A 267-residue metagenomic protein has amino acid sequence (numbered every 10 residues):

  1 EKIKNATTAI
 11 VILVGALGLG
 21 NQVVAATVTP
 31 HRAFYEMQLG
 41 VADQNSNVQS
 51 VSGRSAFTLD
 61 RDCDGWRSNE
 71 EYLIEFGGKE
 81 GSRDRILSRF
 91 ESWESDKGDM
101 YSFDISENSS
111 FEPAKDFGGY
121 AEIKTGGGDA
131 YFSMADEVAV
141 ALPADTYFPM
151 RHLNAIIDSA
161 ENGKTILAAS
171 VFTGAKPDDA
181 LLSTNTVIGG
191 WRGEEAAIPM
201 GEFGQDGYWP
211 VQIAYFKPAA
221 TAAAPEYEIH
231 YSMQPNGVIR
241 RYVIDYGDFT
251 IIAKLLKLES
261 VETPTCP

Functional and structural regions predicted by a protein language model:
E1-I10: Bacterial N-terminal signal peptides that target proteins for export
A9-G18: Bacterial N-terminal signal peptides
V23-R83: N-terminal cleavable signal peptides for secretion/export
A26-P30, T58-R67, W93-D99, E202-G204 (+1 more regions): A short, structured loop/turn motif at beta-sheet edges
A33-Y35, G53-S55, S68-E70, S88-F90 (+3 more regions): Hydrophobic residues positioned within well-ordered beta-strands of beta-sheet architectures
S50-S55, R85-R89, P113-F117, A224-E228: Short, surface-exposed coil-to-beta transition loops
E70-E122: Hydrophobic/aromatic-rich structural module bridging two neighboring secondary-structure elements via a short loop
D104-P267: Mature, soluble, non-transmembrane domains
